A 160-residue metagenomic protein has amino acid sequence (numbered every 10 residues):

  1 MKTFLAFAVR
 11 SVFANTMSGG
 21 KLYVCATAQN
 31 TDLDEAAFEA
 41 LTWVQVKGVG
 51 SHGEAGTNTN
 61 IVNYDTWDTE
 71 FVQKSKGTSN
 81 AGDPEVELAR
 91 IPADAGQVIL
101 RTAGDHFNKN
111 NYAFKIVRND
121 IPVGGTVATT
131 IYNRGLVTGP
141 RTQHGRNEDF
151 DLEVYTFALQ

Functional and structural regions predicted by a protein language model:
A8-I91, L136-D151: Solvent-exposed edge beta-strands and adjacent loop segments that serve as assembly or binding interfaces
D68-N133: Extracellular/virion structural assembly segments
V117-Q160: Short beta-strand and beta-hairpin "edge-sheet" elements
